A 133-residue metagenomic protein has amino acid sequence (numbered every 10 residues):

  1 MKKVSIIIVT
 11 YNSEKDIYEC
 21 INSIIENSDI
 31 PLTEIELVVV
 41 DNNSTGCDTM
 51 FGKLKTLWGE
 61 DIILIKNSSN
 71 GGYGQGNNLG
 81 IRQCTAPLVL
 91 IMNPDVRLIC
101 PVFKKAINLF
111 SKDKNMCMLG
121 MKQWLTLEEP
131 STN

Functional and structural regions predicted by a protein language model:
M1-E26, L32: N-proximal low-complexity "stem/linker" segments adjacent to membrane-targeting elements
T10-Y18, D41, C47, C100: A structural helix-start
I21-K66, L79: Acidic donor-binding segment of Leloir-type glycosyltransferases
N67-C84: Glycine-rich, basic loop-to-helix element that forms the pyrophosphate-binding segment of sugar-nucleotide handling
V89: Short aromatic/hydrophobic "clamp" motif used to bind/position activated sugar donors
N93-R97: The conserved acidic donor/metal-binding loop of glycosyltransferases
P101-N133: Conserved donor NDP-sugar-binding/catalytic core segment of glycosyltransferases
